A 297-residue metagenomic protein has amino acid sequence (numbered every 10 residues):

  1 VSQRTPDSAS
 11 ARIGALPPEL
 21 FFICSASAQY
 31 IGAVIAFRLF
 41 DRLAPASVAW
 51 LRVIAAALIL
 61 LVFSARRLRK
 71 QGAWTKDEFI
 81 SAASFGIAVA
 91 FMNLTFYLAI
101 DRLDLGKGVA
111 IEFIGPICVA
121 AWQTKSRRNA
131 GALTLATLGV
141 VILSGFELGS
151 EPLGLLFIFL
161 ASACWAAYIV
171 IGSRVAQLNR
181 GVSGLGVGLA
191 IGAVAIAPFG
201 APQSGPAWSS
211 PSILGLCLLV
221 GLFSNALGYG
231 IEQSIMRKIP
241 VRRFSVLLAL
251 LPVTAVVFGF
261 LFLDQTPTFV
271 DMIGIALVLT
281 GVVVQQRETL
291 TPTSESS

Functional and structural regions predicted by a protein language model:
V1-W50, S84-I87, F91-T95, L138-V141 (+4 more regions): Glycine-/small-residue-enriched transmembrane alpha-helix faces in small-molecule transporters and effluxers
S2, R42-F91, I114-V119, C164-I171 (+3 more regions): Transmembrane alpha-helices of multi-pass small-molecule transport proteins
S2-D7, L51-V53, I213, A249-S297: C-terminal-most transmembrane helix of multi-pass membrane proteins
L16-F21, S47-V62, N129-L135, L153-L160 (+1 more regions): Hydrophobic alpha-helical transmembrane segments of multi-pass integral membrane proteins, especially transporters
C24-I31, I35, F63, A83-L98 (+5 more regions): Hydrophobic alpha-helical transmembrane segments of multi-pass membrane transport proteins, especially secondary
L39, V48, R52, A99 (+8 more regions): Hydrophobic/aromatic residues within transmembrane alpha-helices of multi-pass small-molecule transporters
A55-I59, I111-W122, I191-A195, R243 (+2 more regions): Alpha-helical transmembrane segments of compact multi-pass small-molecule transporters, enriched in specific families
L60, I114, R128-E147, A190 (+2 more regions): Hydrophobic transmembrane alpha-helices of multi-pass small-molecule transport proteins
